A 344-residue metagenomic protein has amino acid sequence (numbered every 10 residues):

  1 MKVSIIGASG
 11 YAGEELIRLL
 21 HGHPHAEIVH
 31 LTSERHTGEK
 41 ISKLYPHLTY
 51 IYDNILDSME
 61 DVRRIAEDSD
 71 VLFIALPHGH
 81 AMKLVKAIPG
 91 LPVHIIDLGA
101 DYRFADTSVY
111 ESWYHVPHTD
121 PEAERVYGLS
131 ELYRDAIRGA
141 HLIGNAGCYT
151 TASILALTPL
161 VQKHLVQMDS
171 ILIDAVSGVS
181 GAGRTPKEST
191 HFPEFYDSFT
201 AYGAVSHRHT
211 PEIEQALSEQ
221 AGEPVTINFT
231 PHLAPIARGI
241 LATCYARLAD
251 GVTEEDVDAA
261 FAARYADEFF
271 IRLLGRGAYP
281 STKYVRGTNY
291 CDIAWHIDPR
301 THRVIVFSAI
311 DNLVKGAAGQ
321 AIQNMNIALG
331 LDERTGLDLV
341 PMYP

Functional and structural regions predicted by a protein language model:
M1-D197, Y202-A204, G222, H296-R300 (+2 more regions): N-terminal Rossmann-like NAD(P) cofactor-binding subdomain of oxidoreductases, focused on the glycine-rich
E15, L155, P159, E212-A216 (+2 more regions): Alpha-helical scaffold segments in soluble metabolic enzymes
H21-H25, R134, Q162-V166, H207 (+5 more regions): Generic secondary-structure signature for well-ordered alpha-helical cores
R125, V225, N289-C291: Short beta-strand or tight-loop elements that sit immediately N-terminal to catalytic metal-binding acidic residues
A152-S153, S180-R184, I236-I240, V252-E254: Short acidic/glycine-rich loop or secondary-structure boundary segments that cap or lie
A201-V205, A234, T282-V285: Short Gly/Pro-enriched turn/cap motifs at secondary-structure boundaries
S206-A237, L241-T243: Oxyanion-binding "anion nests"
A242-P344: C-terminal active-site/capping subdomain that shapes the small-molecule cofactor and substrate pocket of enzyme
